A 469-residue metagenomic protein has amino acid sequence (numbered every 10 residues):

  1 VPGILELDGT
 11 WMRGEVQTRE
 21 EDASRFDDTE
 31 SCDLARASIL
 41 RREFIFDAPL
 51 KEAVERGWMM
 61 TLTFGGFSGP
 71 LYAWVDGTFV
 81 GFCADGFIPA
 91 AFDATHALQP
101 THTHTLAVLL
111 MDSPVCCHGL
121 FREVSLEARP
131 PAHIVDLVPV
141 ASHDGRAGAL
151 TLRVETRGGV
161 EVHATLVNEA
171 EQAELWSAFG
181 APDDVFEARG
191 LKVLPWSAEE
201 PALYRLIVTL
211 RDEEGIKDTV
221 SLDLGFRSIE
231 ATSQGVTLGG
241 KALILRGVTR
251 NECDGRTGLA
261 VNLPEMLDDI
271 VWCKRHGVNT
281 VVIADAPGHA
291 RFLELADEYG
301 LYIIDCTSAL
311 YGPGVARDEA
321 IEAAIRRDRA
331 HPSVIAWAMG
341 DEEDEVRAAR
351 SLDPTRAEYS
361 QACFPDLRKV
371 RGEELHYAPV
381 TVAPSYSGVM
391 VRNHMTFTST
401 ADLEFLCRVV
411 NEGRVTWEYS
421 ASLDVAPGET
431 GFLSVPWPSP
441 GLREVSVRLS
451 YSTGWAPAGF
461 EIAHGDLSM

Functional and structural regions predicted by a protein language model:
E6-T10, E15-T29, G86, A94-G148 (+6 more regions): An acidic-aromatic loop/edge-strand motif
M12-G14, A35-I134, R157-G159, P287-A290 (+3 more regions): Accessory beta-strand-rich segments of carbohydrate-active enzymes
A37, T101, A147, A181-D183 (+1 more regions): Solvent-exposed, conformationally flexible loop/turn segments
L40-R42, I88-F92, P182-F186, E429-V435: Short strand-edge motifs at loop-to-beta-strand transitions and within beta-strands of extracellular beta-rich domains
I45, T63, T151-R157, G388-T396: Short edge beta-strand/loop segments characteristic of extracellular beta-sandwich folds
G81, F364, R368-M469: Carbohydrate-binding surfaces of carbohydrate-active enzymes
F87-F92, P114, I229-F364: Active-site mouth of glycoside hydrolases
Q99-T101, R153-E230, V445, L449 (+3 more regions): Extended acidic/polar, glycine-enriched regions that form or flank non-catalytic beta-rich accessory modules
